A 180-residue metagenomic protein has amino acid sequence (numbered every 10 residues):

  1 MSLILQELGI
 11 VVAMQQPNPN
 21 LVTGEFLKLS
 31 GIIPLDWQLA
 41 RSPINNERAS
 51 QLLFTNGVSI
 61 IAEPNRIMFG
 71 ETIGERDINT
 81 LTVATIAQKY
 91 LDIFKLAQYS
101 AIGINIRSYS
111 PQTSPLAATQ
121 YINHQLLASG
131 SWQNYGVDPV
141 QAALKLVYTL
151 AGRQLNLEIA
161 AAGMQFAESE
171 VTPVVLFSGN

Functional and structural regions predicted by a protein language model:
M1-I73: N-terminal low-complexity, intrinsically disordered segments
I10, I102-I106, G179: A structural signal for short, well-ordered beta-strand segments
A13, E63, T72, R107 (+2 more regions): A structural detector for beta-sheet-dominated domains
N18-G24, I78-T80, P115-A117: Short, conserved charged micro-motifs
I32-P34, L96-Q98, S129-N134: Structural alpha-beta junctions
S59-G74, A161-N180: Intrinsically disordered, low-complexity regulatory segments enriched in Ser/Thr/Pro and charged residues
G74-P111: Aromatic- and glycine-enriched beta-alpha-beta binding-site module
P111-V174: Aromatic/basic-lined ligand-recognition segments that form π-stacking hydrophobic pockets flanked by Lys/Arg to engage
